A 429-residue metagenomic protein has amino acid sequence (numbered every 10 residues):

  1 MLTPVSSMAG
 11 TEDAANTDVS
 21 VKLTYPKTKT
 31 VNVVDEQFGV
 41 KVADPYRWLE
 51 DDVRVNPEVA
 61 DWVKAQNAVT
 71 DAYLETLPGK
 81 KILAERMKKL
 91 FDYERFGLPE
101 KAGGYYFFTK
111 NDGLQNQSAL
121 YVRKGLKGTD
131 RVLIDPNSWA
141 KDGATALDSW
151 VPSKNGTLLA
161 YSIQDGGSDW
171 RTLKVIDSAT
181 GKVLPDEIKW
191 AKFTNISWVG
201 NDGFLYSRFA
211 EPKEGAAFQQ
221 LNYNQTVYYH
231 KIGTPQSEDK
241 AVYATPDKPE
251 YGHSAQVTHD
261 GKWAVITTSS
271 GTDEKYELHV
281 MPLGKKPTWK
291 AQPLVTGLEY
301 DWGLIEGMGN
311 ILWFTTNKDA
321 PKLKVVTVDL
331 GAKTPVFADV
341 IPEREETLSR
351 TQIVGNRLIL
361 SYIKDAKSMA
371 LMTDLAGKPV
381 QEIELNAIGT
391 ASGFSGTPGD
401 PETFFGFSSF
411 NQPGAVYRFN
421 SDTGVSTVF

Functional and structural regions predicted by a protein language model:
L2-N16: Signal peptide processing junction and immediate N-terminal pro/mature segment of secreted/exported proteins
D13-G39: Charged, compositionally biased N-terminal leader segments and the immediate start of the first structured element
K27, V40-P78, I82-Y105, T109-V132 (+1 more regions): Peripheral, non-catalytic segments that deliver or gate enzyme domains
